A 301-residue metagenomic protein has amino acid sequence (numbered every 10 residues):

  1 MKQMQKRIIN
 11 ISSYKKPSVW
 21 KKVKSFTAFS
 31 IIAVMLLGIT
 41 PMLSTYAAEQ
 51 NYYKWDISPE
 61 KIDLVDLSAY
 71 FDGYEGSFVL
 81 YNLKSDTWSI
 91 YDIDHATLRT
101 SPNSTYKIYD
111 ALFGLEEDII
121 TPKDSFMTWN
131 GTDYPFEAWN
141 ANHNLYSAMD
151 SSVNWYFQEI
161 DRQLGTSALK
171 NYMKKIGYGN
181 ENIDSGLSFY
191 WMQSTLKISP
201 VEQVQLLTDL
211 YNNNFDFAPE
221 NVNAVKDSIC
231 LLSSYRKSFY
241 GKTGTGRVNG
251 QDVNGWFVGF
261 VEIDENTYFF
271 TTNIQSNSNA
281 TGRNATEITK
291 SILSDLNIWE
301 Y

Functional and structural regions predicted by a protein language model:
M1-A48: Hydrophobic topogenic segments
T45-D72, N82, R99, R162-G165 (+2 more regions): Structured C-terminal helix/loop/strand segments within mature extracytoplasmic catalytic/sensor domains
F78-K84: Short hydrophobic alpha-helical segments used for membrane anchoring or interfacial signaling
K84-T97: Short, conserved catalytic-motif segment at the N-terminal edge
R99-D124, A148, F270: Active-site SXXK
L115-T132, A218-V222: Short, well-structured active-site flanking segments
F126-S147, M173-E181: Active-site helix/loop module of the DD-peptidase/beta-lactamase fold, centered on the serine-lysine SxxK catalytic
N144-L145, F157-T208: Mid-domain, small-residue-enriched loop/turn segments at the edges of structured enzyme/sensor domains
